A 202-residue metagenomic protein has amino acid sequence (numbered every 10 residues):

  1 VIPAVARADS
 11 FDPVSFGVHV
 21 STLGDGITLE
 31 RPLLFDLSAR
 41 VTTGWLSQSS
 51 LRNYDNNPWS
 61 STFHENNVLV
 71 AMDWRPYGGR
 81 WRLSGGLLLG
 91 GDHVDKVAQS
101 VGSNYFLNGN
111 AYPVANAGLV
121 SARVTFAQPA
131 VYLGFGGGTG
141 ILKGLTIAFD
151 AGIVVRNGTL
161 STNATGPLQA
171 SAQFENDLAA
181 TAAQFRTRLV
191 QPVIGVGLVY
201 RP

Functional and structural regions predicted by a protein language model:
I2-A8: Sec/Tat signal peptide C-region and signal peptidase I cleavage site
F11, L34-D36, Y77-G79, G140-L142: Outer-membrane beta-barrel channels and translocator barrels
V14-V18, I27, F35, A39-V41 (+5 more regions): Transmembrane beta-strands of outer-membrane beta-barrel proteins
F16-R31, L46, R188-L189: Solvent-exposed loop/turn segments connecting transmembrane beta-strands in outer-membrane beta-barrel proteins
V20-G24, T43-S49, P76, L87-H93 (+3 more regions): Transmembrane beta-strands of outer-membrane beta-barrel pores
T43-V70, D92-P129, N157-V193: Extracellular/periplasm-exposed beta-strand and loop segments of Gram-negative cell-envelope proteins, dominated by
D73, Y77, T187-P202: Outer-membrane beta-barrel "beta-signal"
G137-L145, R188: Exposed beta-sheet edge/beta-hairpin loop segments within beta-rich domains
